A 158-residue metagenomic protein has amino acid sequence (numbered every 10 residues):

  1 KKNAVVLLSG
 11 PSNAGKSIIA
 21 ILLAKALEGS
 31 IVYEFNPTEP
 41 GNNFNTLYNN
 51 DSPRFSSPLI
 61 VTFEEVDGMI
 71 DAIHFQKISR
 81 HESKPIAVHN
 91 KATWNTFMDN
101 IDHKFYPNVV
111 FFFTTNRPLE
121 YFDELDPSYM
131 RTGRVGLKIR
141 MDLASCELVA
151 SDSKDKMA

Functional and structural regions predicted by a protein language model:
N3-I19: Walker A/P-loop nucleotide-binding motif
I18-E28: P-loop NTPase Walker A phosphate-binding motif
L27-S56: Short glycine-rich substrate-engagement loop in P-loop NTPases that contacts/grips substrate
T38-G41, D67-M69, N116-Y121, L143-L148: Conserved nucleotide-binding/hydrolysis micro-motifs of P-loop NTPases
N45-F105: Conserved nucleotide-sensing/catalytic segment adjacent to the nucleotide-binding pocket in NTP-handling enzymes
T62-E64, N108-N116: Structural recognition of the conserved hydrophobic beta-strand(s) that form the central parallel beta-sheet of P-loop
N108-V110, I139-A158: Conserved AAA+ ATPase small/helical "lid" subdomain
E124-A144: A short helix-turn-beta junction within AAA+ P-loop NTPase domains corresponding to the substrate/partner-engaging
